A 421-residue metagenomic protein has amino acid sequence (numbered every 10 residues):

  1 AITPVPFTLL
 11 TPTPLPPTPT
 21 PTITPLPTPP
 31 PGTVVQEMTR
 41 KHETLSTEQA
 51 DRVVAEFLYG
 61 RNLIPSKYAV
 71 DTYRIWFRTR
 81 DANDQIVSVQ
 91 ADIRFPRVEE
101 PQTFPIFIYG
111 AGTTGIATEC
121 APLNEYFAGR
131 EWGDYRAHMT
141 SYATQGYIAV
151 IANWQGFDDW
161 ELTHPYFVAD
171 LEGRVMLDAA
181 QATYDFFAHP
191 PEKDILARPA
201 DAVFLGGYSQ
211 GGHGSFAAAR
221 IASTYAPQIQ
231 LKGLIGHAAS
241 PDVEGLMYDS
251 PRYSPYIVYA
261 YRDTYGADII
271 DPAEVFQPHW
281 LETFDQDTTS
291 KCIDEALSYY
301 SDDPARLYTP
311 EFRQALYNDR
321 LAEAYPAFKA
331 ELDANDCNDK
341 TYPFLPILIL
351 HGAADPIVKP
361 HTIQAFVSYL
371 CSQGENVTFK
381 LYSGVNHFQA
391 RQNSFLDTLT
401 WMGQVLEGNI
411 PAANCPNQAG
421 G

Functional and structural regions predicted by a protein language model:
P16-E100, C371: Catalytic-loop region of hydrolases
D81-Q90, R94-Q145: Short, surface-exposed "cap/lid" segments of acyl-processing enzymes
Y166-P191: Alpha/beta-hydrolase active-site loop
G207-G211, S215: Gly/Ala-rich beta-loop-alpha elbow adjacent to hydrolase catalytic centers
A218, L345-I347, K359-Y369: Short alpha-helix in the alpha/beta-hydrolase fold that links the catalytic acid
H237-K340: Accessory cap/linker subdomain of secreted extracellular hydrolases
Y248, R320, A324, K329-E331 (+2 more regions): C-terminal catalytic histidine-bearing segment of alpha/beta-hydrolase fold enzymes
P343, L348-D355: Short beta-strand/loop motif that positions the catalytic acidic residue of the alpha/beta-hydrolase fold
